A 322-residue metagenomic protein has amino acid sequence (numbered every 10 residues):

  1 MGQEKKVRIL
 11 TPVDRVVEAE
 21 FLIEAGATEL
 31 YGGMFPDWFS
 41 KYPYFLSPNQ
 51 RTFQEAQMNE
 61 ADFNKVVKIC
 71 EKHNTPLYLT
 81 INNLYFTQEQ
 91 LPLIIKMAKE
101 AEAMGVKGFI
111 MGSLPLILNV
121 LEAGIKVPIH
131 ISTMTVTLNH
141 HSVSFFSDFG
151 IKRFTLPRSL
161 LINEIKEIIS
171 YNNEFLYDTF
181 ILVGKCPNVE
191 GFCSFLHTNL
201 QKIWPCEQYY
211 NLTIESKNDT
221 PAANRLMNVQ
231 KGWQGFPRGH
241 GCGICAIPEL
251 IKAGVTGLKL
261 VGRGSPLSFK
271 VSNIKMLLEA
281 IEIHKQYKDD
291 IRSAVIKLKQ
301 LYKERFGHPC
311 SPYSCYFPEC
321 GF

Functional and structural regions predicted by a protein language model:
G2-T135, T155, I162-F322: Active-site pocket-lining/capping segments in soluble small-molecule metabolic enzymes
G150-I151: As written
